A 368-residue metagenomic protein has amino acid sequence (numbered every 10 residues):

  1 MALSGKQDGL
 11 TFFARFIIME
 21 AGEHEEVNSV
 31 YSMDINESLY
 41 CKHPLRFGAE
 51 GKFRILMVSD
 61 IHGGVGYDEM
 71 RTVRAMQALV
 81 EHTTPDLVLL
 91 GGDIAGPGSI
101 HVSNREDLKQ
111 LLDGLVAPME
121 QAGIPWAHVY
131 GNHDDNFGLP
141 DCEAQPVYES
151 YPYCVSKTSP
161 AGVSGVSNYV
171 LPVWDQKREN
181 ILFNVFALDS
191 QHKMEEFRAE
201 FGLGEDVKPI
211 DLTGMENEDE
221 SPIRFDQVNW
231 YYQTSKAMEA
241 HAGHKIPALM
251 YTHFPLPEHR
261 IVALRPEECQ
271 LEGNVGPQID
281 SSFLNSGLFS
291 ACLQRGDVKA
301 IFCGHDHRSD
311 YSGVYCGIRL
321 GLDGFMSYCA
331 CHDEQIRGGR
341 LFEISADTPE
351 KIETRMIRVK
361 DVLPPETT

Functional and structural regions predicted by a protein language model:
K6, T11, R15-M19, S29: Short, positively charged and aromatic/hydrophobic N-terminal segments
F16, Y31-I35, K42-P44, V170-Q176 (+4 more regions): Binuclear metal-dependent phosphoesterase catalytic core
G22, V27-G114: N-terminal active-site segment of His-dependent metallophosphoesterases
N36-H43, K109-G243, R340-E343: Extended active-site neighborhood of metal-dependent phosphoesterases/phosphodiesterases
S59-V73, A95-Q110, E196-E220, L271-P277 (+1 more regions): Acidic/histidine-rich helix-loop elements that form or flank divalent-metal/phosphate-binding sites at the catalytic
G64-G66, G96-S99, H128-P140, K193-E196 (+4 more regions): Active-site environment of divalent metal-dependent phosphoester hydrolases
D68-R71, I94-V116, D135-Y151, V262 (+1 more regions): Metal-dependent catalytic neighborhoods of phosphoester/phosphodiester hydrolases
T84-L87, N184-A187, E200-D306, D310: His/acidic metal-ligating clusters that form di-metal
